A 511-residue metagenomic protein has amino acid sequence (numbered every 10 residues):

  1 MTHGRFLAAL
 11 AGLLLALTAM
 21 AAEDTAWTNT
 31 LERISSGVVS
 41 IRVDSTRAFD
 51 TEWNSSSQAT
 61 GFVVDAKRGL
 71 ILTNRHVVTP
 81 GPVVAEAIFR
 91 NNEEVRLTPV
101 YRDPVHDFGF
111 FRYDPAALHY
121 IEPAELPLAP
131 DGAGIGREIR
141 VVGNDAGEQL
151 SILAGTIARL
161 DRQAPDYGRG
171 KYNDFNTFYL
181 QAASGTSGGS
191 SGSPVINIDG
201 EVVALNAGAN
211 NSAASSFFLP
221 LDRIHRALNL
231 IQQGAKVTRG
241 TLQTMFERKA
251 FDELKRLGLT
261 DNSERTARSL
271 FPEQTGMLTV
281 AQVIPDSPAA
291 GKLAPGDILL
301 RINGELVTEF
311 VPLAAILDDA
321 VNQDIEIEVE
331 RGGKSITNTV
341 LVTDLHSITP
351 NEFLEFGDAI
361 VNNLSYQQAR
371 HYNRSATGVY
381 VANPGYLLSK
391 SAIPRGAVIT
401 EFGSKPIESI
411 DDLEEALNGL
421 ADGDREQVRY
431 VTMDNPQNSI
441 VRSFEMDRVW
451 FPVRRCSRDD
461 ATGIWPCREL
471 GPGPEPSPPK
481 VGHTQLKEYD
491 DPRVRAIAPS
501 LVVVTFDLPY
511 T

Functional and structural regions predicted by a protein language model:
A8-T18: Bacterial N-terminal signal peptides
A21, T46-R47, D65-S151, Y179 (+4 more regions): Conserved active-site neighborhood of the chymotrypsin/trypsin-like protease fold
A22-I71, T79-V84, E93, F108 (+4 more regions): Glycine-biased strand-turn-strand hairpin within the trypsin-fold
N29, K67, R75, T98-P99 (+4 more regions): C-terminal recognition in membrane/secretory proteostasis and scaffolding
G37, N54, D114-P127, I152-A214 (+4 more regions): Active-site region of chymotrypsin-like
G37-R42, L70-N74, L97, G132-D145 (+5 more regions): Active-site-proximal beta-strands of protease catalytic cores
A59-F62, S191-P194, S287: Beta-propeller and closely related beta-sheet repeat lectin domains
V83-T98, G134-R140, L150-D166, D222-R226 (+3 more regions): Beta-strand/loop subdomains of soluble extracytoplasmic proteins
